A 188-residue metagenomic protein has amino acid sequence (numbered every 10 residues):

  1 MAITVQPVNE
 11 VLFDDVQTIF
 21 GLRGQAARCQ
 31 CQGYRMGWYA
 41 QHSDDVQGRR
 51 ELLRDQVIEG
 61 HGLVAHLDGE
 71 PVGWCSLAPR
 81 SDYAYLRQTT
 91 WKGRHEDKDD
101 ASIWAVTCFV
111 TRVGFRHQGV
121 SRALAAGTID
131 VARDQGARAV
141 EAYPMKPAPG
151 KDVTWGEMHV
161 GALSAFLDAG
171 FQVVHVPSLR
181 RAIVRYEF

Functional and structural regions predicted by a protein language model:
M1-Y39: Conserved N-terminal entry element of GNAT/NAT acetyltransferase domains
Q41, Q47-V64, S81-R87, A105: A short helix-loop-beta-strand connector motif used in the catalytic cores of GNAT acetyltransferases and, in some
G60, L179-V184: Short hydrophobic/aromatic beta-strand or adjacent loop that forms the aromatic wall/cage of a ligand/substrate-binding
H66, P71-R116, G150-V160, L167: Conserved acyl-donor/pantetheine-binding loop and adjacent beta-alpha core of acyl/acetyltransferases and related
H66-D68, R185-F188: Active-site beta-strand termini and strand-to-loop segments that position acidic
V106, V140-A142: Conserved hydrophobic beta-strand within the GNAT/NAT acetyltransferase core sheet that lines the active-site cleft
V106-T111, H117-D134: Conserved acetyl-CoA-binding loop-helix of GNAT-fold acetyltransferases
R133-R138, K146-V176: Conserved active-site alpha-helix within GNAT-family acetyltransferase domains
